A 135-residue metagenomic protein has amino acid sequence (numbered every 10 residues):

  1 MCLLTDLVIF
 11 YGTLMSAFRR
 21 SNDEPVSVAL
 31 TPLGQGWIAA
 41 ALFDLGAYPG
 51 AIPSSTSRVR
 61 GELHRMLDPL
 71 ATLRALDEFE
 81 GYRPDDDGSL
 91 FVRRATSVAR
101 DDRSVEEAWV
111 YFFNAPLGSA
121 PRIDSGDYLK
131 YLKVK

Functional and structural regions predicted by a protein language model:
C2-K135: Glycine-aromatic micro-motifs
